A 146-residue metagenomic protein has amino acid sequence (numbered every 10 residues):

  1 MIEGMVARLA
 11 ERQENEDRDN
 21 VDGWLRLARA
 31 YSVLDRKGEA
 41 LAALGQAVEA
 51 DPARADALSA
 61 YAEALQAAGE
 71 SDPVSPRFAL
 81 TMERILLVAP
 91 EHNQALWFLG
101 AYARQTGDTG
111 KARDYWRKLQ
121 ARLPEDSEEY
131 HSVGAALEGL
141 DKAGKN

Functional and structural regions predicted by a protein language model:
M1-L34: Alpha-helical segment of the N-proximal tetratricopeptide repeat
A7-A10, E14, G45, E83 (+1 more regions): Alpha-solenoid helical repeat scaffolds
N15-E16, A50, V88-A89, R122: Structural marker of alpha-solenoid helical repeat scaffolds
V21-V33, G38-V88: Alpha-helical adaptor scaffolds
R26, A60-Y61, F98, S132-A136: Canonical tetratricopeptide repeat
V33, A67, Q105, A136-A143: Register position in tetratricopeptide repeats
R104, T109-S127, E138: TPR/TPR-like (Sel1-like) alpha-helical repeat modules
